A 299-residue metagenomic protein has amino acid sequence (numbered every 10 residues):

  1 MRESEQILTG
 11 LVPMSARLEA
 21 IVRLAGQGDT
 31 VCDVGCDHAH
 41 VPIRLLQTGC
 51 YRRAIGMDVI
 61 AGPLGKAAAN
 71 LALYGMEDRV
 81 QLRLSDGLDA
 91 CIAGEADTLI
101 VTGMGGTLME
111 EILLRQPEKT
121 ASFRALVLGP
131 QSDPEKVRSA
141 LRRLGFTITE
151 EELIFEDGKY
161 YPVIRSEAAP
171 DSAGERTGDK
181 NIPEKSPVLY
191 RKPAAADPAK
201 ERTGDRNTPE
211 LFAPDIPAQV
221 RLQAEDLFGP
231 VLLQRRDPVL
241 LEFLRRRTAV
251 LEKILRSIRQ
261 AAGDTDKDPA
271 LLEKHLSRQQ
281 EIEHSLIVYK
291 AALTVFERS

Functional and structural regions predicted by a protein language model:
V12-D29: Conserved alpha-helix/loop element of class I SAM-dependent methyltransferases that forms part of the SAM/SAH-binding
G28-D37: Conserved class I S-adenosyl-L-methionine
A39, I43: Glycine-rich SAM-binding Motif I of class I
R53-D58: Conserved SAM-binding motif I beta-strand of class I
I60-G62: Conserved SAM/SAH-binding beta-strand->alpha-helix loop
G65-G94: S-adenosyl-L-methionine
Q116-E167: C-terminal substrate-binding/active-site "lid" region of AdoMet-derived donor-dependent transferases
A169-P170, G174, Y190-R191, N207-S299: An accessory alpha-helical subdomain
